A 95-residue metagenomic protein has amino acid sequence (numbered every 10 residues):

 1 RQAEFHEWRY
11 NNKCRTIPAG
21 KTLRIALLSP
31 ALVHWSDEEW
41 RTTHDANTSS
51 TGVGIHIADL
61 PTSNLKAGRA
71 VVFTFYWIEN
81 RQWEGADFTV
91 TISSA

Functional and structural regions predicted by a protein language model:
R1-A95: Glycan-association/targeting regions that enable binding to alpha-glucans and other polysaccharides
